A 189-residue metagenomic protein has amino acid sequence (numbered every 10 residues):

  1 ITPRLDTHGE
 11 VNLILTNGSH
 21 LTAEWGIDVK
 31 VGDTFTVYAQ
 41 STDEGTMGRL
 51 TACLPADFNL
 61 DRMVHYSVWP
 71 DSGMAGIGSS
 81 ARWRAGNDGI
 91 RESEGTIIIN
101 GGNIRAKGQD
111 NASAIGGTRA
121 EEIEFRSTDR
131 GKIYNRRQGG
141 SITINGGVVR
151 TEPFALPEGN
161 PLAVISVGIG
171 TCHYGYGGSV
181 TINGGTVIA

Functional and structural regions predicted by a protein language model:
I1-A189: A composition-driven surface/loop motif
